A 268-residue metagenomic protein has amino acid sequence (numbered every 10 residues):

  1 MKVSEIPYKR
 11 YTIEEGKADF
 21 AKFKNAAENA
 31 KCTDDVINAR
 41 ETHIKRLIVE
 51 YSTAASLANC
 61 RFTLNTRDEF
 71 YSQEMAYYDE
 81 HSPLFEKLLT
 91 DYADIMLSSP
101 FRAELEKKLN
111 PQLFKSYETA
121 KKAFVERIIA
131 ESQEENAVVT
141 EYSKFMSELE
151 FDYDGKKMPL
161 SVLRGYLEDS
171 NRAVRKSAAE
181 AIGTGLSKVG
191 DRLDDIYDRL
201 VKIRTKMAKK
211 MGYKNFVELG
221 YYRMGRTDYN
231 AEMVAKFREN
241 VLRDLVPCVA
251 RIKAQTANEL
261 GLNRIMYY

Functional and structural regions predicted by a protein language model:
M1-Y268: A well-structured
